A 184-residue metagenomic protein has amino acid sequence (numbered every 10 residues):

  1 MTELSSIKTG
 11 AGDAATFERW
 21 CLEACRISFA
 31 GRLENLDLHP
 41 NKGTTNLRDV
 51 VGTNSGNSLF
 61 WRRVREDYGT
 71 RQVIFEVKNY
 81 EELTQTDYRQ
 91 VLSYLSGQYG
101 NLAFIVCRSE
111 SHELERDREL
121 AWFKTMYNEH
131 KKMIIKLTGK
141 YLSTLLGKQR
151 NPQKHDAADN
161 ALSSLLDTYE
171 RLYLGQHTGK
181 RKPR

Functional and structural regions predicted by a protein language model:
L4-R184: Catalytic core segments in nucleotide and nucleic-acid processing enzymes
